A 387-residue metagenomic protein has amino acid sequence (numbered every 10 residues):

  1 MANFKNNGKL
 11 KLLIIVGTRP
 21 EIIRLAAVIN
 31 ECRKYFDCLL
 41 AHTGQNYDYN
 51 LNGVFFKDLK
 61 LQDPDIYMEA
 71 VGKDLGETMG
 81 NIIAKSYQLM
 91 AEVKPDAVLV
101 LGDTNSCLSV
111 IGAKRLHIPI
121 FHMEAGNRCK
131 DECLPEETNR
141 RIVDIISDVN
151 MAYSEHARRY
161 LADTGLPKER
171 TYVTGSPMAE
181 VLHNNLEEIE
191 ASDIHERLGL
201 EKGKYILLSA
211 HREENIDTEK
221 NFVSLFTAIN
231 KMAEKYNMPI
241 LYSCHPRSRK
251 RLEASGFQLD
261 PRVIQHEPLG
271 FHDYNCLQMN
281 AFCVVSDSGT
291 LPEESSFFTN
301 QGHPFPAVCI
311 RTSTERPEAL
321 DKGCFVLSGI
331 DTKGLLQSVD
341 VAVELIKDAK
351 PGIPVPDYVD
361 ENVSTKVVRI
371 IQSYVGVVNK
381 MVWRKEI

Functional and structural regions predicted by a protein language model:
M1-M238, S248-I387: Nucleotide-activated sugar donor-binding and catalytic core shared by glycosyltransferases and related lipid-linked
